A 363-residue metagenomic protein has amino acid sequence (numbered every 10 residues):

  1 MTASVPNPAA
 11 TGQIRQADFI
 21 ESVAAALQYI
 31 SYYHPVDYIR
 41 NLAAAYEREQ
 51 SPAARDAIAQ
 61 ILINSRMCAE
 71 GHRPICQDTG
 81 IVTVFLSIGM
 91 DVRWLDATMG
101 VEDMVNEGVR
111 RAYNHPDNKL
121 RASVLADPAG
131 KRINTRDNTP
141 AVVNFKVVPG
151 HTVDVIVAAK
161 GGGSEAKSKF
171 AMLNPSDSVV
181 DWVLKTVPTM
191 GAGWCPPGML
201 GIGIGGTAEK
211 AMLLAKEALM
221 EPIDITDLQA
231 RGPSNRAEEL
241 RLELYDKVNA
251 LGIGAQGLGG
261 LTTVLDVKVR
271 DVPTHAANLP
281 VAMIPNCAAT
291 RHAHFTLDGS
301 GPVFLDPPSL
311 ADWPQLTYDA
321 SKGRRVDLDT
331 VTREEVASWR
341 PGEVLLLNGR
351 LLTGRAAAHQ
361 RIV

Functional and structural regions predicted by a protein language model:
M1-D319: Non-transmembrane, aqueous-exposed alpha-helical and coiled segments at domain scale
S31-Y32, T330-T332, L351-L352: Short polar catalytic/cofactor-binding loops
D154, G323, V344: A residue-level signal for beta-strand positions that form part of recognition/binding surfaces within mature
S321-V331: Short, structured beta-strand/loop micro-motifs enriched in basic residues and often containing a Trp
E334-A337, G354-R355: Short N-terminal binding/cap micro-motifs at the start of the first secondary-structure element
V336-W339, L345: Short, well-ordered loop/turn sites that connect or cap secondary structure elements
V344, R350-G354: Short, charged beta-turn/beta-strand-edge "cap" motif at the junction between a beta-strand and an adjacent loop
T353-V363: Short, compositionally biased
